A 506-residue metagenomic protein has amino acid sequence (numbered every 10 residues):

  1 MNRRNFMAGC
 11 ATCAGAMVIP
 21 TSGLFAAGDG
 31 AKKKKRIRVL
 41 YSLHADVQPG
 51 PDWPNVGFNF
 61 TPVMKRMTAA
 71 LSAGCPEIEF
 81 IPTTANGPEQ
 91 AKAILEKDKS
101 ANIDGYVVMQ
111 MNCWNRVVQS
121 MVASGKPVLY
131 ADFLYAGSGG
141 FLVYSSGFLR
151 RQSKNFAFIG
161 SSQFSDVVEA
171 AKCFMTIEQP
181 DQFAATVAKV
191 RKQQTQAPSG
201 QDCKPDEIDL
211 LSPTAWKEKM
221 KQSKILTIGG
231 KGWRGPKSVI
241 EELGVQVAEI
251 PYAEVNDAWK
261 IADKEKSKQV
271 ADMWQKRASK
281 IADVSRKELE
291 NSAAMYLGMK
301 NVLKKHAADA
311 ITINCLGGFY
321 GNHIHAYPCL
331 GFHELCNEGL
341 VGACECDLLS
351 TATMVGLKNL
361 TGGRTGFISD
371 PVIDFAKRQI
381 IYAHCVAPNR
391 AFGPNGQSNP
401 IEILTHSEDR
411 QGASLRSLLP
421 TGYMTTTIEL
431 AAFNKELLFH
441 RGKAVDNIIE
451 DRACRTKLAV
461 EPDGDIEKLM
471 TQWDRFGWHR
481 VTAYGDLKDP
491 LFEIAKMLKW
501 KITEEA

Functional and structural regions predicted by a protein language model:
R4-A27: N-terminal export signals
P20-L43, W53: C-terminal segment of N-terminal export signals and the immediately downstream linker at the start of the mature
D46-M64, R234: Glycine- and acidic-residue-enriched helix-capping/strand-helix junction motifs
V56-F60, M64, S72-S145: Trp/Phe/Arg-rich N-terminal binding region typifying the photolyase-homology
C75-P82, G139-K266: Cap/lid and interdomain-hinge subdomains that line or gate substrate/regulatory clefts in soluble alpha/beta enzymes
M121-Y144, Q152-Q163, L335-C346: Short, acidic/small-residue loops that bind anionic groups at enzyme active sites
G339-D446: C-terminal catalytic subdomain
Q411-A506: Extended hydrophobic packing segments that form well-structured cores
